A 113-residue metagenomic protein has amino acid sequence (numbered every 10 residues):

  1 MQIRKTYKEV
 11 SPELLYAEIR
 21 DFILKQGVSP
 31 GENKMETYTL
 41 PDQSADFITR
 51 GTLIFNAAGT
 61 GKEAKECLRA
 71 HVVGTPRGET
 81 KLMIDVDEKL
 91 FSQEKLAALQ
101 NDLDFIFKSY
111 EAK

Functional and structural regions predicted by a protein language model:
Q2-K113: Ser/Thr-rich, low-complexity intrinsically disordered terminal regions
